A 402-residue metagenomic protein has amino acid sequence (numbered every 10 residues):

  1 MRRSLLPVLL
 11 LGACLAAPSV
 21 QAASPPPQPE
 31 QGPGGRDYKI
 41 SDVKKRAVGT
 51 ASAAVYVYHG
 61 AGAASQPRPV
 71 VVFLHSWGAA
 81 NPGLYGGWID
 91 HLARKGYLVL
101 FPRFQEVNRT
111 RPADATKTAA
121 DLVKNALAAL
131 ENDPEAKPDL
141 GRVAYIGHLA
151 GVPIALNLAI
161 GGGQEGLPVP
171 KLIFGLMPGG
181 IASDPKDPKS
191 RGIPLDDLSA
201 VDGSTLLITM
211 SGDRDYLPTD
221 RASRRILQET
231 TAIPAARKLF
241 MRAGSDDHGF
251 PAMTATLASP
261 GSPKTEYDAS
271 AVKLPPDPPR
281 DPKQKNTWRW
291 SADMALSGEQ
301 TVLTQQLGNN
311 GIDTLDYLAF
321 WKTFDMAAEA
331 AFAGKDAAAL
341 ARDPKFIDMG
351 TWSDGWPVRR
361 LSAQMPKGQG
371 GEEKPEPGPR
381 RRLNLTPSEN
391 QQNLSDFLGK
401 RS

Functional and structural regions predicted by a protein language model:
P7-A16: Bacterial N-terminal signal peptides
A23-Q66: N-terminal cap/lid segment of alpha/beta-hydrolase-fold proteins
G62-Q66, A113-A150: Gly/Ser-rich "nucleophile elbow"/oxyanion-hole loop immediately N-terminal to the catalytic nucleophile in hydrolases
P67-S76: Short beta-strand element of the alpha/beta-hydrolase
G83-F101: Short amphipathic alpha-helix adjacent to the substrate-entry channel of hydrolases
V152-E165: Short glycine-enriched nucleophile-adjacent loop and the immediately C-terminal alpha-helix near the catalytic center
P168-P251: The feature captures the conserved acid-bearing segment of alpha/beta-hydrolase catalytic domains
D220-R221, R225-S402: C-terminal catalytic-base region of ester-bond hydrolases, centering on the histidine of the charge-relay
